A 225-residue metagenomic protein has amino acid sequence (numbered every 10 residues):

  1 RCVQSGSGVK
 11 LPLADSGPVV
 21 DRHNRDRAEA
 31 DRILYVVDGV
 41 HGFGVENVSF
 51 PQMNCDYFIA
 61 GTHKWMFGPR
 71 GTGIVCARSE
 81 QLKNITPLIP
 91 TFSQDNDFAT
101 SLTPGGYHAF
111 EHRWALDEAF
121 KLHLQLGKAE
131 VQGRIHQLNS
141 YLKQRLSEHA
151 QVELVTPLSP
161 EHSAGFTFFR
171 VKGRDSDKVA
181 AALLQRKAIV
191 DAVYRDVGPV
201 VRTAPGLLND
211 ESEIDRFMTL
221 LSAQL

Functional and structural regions predicted by a protein language model:
R1-G44, W65: Active-site phosphate-binding strand-loop segment of PLP-dependent enzymes
L34-V36, Y57, F166, I189 (+1 more regions): Structural preference for beta-strand elements that scaffold enzyme active sites
V36-D38, I59, T86, V155 (+1 more regions): Structural detector of well-ordered beta-strand residues that form the stable sheet scaffold of enzyme domains
Q52-S93: Active-site PLP attachment segment
T100-Q144: Structural signature of PLP-dependent enzymes
H136-S140, H149-R186: Conserved PLP-binding catalytic core of the aspartate aminotransferase-like
D175, A182-L225: PLP-dependent enzyme catalytic core of the Aspartate aminotransferase-like
